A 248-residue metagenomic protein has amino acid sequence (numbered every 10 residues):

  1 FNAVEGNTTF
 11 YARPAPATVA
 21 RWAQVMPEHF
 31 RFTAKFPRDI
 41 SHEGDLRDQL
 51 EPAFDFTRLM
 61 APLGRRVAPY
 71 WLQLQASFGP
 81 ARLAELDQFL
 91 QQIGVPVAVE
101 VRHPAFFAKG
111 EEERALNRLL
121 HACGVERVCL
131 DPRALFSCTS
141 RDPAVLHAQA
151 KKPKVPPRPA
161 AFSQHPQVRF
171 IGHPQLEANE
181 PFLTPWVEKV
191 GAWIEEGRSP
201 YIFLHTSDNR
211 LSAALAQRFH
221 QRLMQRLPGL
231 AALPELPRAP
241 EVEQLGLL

Functional and structural regions predicted by a protein language model:
F1-L248: Residues lining hydrophobic/aromatic ligand-binding pockets adjacent to catalytic sites
